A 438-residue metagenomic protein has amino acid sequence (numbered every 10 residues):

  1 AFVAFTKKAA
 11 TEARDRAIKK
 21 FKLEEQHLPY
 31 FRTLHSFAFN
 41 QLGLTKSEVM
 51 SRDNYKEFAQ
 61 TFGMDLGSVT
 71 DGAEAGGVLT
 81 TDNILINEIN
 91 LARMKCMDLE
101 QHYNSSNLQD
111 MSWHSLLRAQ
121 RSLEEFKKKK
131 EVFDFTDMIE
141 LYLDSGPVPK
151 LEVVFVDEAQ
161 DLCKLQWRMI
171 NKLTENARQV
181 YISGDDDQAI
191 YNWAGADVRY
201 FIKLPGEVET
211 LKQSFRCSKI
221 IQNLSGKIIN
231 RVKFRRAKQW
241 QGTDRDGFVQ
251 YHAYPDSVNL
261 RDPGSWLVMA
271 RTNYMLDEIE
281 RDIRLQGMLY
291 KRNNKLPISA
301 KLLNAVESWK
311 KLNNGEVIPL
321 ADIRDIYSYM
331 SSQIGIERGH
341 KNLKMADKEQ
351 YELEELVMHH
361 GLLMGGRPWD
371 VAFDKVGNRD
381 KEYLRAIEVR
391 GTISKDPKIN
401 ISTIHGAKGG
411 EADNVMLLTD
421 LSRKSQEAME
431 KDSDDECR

Functional and structural regions predicted by a protein language model:
A1, S68-F155, K164-M169, I182 (+1 more regions): Accessory N-terminal region flanking or inserted into the helicase ATPase core in nucleic-acid motor proteins
A1-E48, G226: P-loop NTPase Walker
F5-K8, R32, F37, V153 (+6 more regions): Conserved helicase motor core of SF1/SF2 NTP-dependent helicases
K20-L28, L42-E57, M64-V69, P149 (+3 more regions): Short, polar/flexible loop-turn hinges at active-site or ligand-entry regions and domain interfaces
F37-V49, I190, N294-E316: Short alpha-helix plus adjacent loop in nuclease-associated cores
K46-D65, I202, I228-R236, A305-N342: A polyampholytic, Gly/Pro-enriched intrinsically disordered region
G247-G264: Conserved interdomain hinge at the start of the Helicase C-terminal
K310-R438: Conserved helicase C-terminal RecA-like lobe
